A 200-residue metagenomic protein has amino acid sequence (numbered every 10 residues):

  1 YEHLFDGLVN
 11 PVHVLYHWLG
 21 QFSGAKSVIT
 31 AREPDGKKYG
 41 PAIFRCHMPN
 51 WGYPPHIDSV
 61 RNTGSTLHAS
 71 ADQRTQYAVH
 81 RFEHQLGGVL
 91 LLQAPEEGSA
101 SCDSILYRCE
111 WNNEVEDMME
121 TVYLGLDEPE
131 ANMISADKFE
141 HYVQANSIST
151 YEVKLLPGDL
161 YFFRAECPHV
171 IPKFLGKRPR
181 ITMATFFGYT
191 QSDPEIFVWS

Functional and structural regions predicted by a protein language model:
Y1-P49, Q73, Y77-H80: Signature of the catalytic double-stranded beta-helix
V9-H13, L86, L156: A structural signal for well-ordered alpha-helical segments within the folded catalytic domains of diverse enzymes
Y39, S99-S101, R178-T182: Short edge beta-strand segments in beta-sheet-rich domains
A42, H84-L86, L90, D159 (+1 more regions): Residue-level detector of short, conserved catalytic/binding motifs and their immediate flanks
H47, G88, R164-A165: Short His-Asn-centered micro-motif
P49-N50, P168: Short, internal active-site loops enriched in acidic
N50-T150: Catalytic core of non-heme Fe(II) oxygenases with the double-stranded beta-helix
E116-S200: Catalytic core of Fe(II)/2-oxoglutarate
